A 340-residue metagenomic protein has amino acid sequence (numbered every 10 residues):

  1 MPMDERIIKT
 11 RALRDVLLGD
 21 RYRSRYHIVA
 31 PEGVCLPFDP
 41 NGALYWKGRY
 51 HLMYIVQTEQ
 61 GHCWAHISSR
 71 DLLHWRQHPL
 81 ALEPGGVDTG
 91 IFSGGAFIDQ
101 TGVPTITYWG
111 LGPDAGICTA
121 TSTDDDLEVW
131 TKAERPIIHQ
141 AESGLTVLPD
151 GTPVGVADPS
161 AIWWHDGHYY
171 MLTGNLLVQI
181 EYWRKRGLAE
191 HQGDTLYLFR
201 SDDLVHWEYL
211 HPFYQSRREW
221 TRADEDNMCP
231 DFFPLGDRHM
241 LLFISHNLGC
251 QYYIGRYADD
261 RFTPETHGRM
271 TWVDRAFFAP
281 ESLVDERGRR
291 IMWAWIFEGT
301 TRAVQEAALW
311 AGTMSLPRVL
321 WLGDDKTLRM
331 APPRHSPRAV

Functional and structural regions predicted by a protein language model:
M1-M228, P234-D274, R287, A294-V340: Beta-rich carbohydrate-recognition and catalytic domains
D274-V284: Catalytic and ligand-binding motifs that coordinate phosphates/metal ions in nucleic-acid-processing enzymes
